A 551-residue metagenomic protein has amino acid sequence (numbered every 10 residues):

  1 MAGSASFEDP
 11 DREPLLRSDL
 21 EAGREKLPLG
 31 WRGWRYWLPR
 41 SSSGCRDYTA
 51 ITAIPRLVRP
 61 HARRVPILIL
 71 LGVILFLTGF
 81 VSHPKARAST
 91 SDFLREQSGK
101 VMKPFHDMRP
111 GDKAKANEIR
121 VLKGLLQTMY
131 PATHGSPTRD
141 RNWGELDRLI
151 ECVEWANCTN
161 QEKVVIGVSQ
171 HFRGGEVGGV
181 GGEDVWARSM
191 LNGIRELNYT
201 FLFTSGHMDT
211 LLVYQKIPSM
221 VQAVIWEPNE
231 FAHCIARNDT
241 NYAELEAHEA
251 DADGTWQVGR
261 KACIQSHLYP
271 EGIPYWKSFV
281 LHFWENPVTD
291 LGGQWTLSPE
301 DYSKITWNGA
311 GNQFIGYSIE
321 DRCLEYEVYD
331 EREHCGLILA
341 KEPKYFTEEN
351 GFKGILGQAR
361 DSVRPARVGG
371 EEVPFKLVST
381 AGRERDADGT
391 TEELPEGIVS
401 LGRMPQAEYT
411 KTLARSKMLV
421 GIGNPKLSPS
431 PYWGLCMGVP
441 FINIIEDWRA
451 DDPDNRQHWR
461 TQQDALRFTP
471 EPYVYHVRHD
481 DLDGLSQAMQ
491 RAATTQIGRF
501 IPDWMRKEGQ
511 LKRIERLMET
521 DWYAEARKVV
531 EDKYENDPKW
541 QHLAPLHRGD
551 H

Functional and structural regions predicted by a protein language model:
L15, D19, G23-V101: N-terminal signal-anchor transmembrane helix specifying type II single-pass membrane topology of secretory-pathway
W37, P60-R64, T78-I235, R516-H551: N-terminal pre-catalytic "stem/leader" segment of glycosyltransferase-like enzymes
H171-G182, D209-T210, N229-A236, T240-N241 (+4 more regions): Short acidic, S/G/P-rich loop/turn micro-motifs used as interaction or catalytic elements
V177-E183, W307-T410: Conserved catalytic-core segment of nucleotide-activated headgroup transferases in glycan assembly
V180-M190, E348-A366, D483-Q490, L511-T520: Well-ordered, non-membrane alpha-helical segments in soluble/globular domains
S219-N350: Catalytic core of nucleotide-activated saccharide and alditol-phosphate transferases
T412-S416: Short alpha-helical donor nucleotide-sugar binding micro-motif in glycosyltransferases
K417-R516, E531: Catalytic binding pocket for nucleotide-activated donors in carbohydrate/polymer assembly enzymes
